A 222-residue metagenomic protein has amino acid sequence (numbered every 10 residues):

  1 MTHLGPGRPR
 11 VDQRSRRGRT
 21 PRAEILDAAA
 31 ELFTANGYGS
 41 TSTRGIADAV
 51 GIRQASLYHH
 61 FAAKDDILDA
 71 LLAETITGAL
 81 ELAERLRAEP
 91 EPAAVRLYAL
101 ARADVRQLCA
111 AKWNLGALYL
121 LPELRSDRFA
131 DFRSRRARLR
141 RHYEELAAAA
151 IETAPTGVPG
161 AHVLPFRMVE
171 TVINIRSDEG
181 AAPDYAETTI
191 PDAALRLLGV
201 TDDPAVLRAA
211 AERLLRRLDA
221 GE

Functional and structural regions predicted by a protein language model:
M1-T20, P204-E222: N-terminal intrinsically disordered/low-complexity leader segments
P21-A29, I46, L71-A79, Y143: Generic hydrophobic, amphipathic alpha-helix propensity
E24, L32-D66, A70: Helix-turn-helix
A70, E84-A110, R138: Hydrophobic alpha-helical connector segments
L80, S126-E152, V158-E170, Y185-T188 (+1 more regions): Amphipathic alpha-helical packing segments from all-alpha helical-bundle domains
R96-A99, Q107-A130, E144, V163-F166 (+2 more regions): Amphipathic alpha-helical segments used for helix-helix packing
R102-R106, T156-L198, R208-L218: Hydrophobic alpha-helical segments that form the core of small-molecule binding pockets and/or dimer interfaces
